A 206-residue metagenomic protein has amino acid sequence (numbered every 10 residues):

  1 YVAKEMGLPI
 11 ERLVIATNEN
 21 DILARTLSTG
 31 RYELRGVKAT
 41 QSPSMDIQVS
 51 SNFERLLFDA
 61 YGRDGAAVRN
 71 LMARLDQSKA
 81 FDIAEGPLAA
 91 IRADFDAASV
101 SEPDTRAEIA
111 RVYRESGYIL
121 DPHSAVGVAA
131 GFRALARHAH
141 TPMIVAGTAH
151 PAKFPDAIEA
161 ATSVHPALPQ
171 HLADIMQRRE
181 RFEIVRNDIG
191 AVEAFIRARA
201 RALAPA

Functional and structural regions predicted by a protein language model:
Y1-A206: PLP-dependent amino-acid enzyme catalytic core
